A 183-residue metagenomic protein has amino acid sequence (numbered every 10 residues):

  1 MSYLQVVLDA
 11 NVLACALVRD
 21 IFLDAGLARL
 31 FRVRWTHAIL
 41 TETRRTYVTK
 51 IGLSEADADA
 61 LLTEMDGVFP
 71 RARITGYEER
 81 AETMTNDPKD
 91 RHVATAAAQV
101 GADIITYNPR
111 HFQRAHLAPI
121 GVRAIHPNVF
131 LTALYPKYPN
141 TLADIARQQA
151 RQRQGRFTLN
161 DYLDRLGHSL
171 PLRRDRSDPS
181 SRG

Functional and structural regions predicted by a protein language model:
M1-D20: Metal-dependent nucleic-acid phosphoesterase active-site entry motif
M1-Q5, T75-E79, G121, L131: Small, basic N-terminal interaction modules of short regulatory proteins
A16-K50: PIN/NYN-family metal-dependent endoribonuclease catalytic core
A56-G76: A glycine-rich, hydrophobic loop/mini-helix early in the fold
P70-D103, K137, R153, F157 (+1 more regions): Active-site neighborhoods of divalent-metal-dependent phosphate/nucleic-acid chemistry enzymes
D90-R123: Acidic, metal-binding active-site segment of PIN/NYN-like and related structure-specific nucleases
R110-G183: Acidic, PIN/NYN-like endoribonuclease modules and their adjacent C-terminal/linker elements
